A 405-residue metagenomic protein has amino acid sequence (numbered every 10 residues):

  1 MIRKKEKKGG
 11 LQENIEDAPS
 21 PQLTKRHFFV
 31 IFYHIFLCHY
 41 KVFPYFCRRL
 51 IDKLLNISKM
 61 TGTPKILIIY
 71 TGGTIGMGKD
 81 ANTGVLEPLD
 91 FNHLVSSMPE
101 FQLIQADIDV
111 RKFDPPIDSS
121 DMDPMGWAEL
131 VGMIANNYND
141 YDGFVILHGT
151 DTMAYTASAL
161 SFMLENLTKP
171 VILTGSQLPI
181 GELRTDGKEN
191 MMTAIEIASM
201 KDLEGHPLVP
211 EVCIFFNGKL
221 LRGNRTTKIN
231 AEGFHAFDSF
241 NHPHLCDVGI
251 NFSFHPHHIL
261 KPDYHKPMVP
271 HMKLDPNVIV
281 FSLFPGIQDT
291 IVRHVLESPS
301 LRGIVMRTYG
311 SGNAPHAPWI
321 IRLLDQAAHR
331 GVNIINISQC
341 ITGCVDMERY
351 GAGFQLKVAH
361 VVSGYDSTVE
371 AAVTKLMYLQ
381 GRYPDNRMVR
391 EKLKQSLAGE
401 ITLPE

Functional and structural regions predicted by a protein language model:
G9-H27: Positively charged N-terminal leader segments that act as targeting/secretion signals
G10, I31, I35, H39-K41 (+2 more regions): Short, positively charged and aromatic/hydrophobic N-terminal segments
M60-N136, T342: ATP/NTP phosphate-donor binding region
I69, L94-Q102, R222-S311, H316-A317 (+1 more regions): Accessory alpha-helical/coil subdomains and C-terminal extensions that flank or cap enzyme catalytic cores
L147-K169, H316-L323: Short Gly/Thr/Asp-enriched flexible loops that form oxyanion-binding sites at enzyme active sites
S158-K188, E196-M200, A328-S338: Short, acidic/small-residue loops that bind anionic groups at enzyme active sites
L173-G249: Internal gly/pro-rich beta-alpha loop/helix module that stabilizes soluble enzyme cofactors or their anionic handles
S311-E405: C-terminal non-catalytic interaction/assembly regions of soluble proteins
